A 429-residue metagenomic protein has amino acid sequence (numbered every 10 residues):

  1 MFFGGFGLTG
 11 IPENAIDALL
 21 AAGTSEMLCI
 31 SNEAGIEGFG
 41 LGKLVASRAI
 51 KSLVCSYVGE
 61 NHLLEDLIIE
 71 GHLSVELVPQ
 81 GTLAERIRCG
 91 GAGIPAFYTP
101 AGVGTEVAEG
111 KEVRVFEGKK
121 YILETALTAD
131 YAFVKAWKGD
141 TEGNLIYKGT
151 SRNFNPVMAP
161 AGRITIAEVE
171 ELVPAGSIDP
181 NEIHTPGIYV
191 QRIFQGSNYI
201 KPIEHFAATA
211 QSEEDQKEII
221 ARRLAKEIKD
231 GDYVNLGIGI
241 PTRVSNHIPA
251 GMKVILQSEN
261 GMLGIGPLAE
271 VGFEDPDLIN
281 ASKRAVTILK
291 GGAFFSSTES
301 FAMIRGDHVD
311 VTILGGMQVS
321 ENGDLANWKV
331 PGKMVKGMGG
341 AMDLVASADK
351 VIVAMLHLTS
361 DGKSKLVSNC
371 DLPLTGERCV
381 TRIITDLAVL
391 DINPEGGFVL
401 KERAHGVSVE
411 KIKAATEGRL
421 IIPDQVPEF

Functional and structural regions predicted by a protein language model:
F2, T9-E26, A221, E227-I228 (+1 more regions): N-terminal low-complexity or amphipathic/hydrophobic leaders
G7-A21, L28-I30, G38-V45, K51-Q216 (+1 more regions): Conserved phosphate- and dinucleotide-binding cores of soluble alpha/beta proteins, encompassing both enzyme active
A34: Active-site catalytic microenvironments in core metabolic enzymes, especially phosphate/sugar-handling
